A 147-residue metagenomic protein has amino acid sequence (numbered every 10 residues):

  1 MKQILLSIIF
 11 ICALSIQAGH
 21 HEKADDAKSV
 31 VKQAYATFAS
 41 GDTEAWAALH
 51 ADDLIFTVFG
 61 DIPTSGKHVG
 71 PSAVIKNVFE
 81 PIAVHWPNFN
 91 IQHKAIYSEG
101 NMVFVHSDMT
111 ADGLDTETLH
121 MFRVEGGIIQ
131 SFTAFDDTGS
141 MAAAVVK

Functional and structural regions predicted by a protein language model:
M1-L5: Positively charged n-region of N-terminal signal peptides that target proteins for export
I9-E44, A48, M141-K147: Short, low-complexity N-terminal intrinsically disordered segments enriched in polar/charged residues
A48-A95: A solvent-exposed, acidic/Ser-Thr-rich amphipathic alpha-helical stretch
L49-H50, S98-M102, F122-Q130: Short, solvent-exposed coil/turn segments at beta-strand boundaries
F89-I91, L114-H120: Short, surface-exposed coil-to-beta transition loops
V105-D112: Short beta-strand segments that buttress and anchor functional surface loops
T118-A143: Short beta-strand edge/turn micro-motifs at domain boundaries
